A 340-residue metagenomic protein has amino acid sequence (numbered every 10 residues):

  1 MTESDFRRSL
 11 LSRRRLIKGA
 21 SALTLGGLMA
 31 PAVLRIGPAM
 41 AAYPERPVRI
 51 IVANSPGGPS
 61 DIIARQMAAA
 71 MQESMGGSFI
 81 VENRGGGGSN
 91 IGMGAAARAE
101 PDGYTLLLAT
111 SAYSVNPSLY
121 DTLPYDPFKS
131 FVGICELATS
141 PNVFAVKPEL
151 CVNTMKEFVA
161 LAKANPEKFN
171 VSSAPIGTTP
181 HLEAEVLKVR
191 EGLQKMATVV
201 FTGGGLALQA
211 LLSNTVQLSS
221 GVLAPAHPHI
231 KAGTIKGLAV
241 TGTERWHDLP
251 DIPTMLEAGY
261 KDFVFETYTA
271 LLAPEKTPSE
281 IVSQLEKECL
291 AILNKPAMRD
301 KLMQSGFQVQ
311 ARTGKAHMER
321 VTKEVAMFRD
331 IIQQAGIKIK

Functional and structural regions predicted by a protein language model:
M1-A39: N-terminal secretory signal peptides
T2, Y43-P47, K231, E257 (+1 more regions): An extracytoplasmic/periplasmic, membrane-proximal ligand-sensing/linker region
G37-F128, K168, L193-L218, V222 (+2 more regions): N-terminal (or domain-start) structured segment
A68, Q72, G76, A97-P101 (+11 more regions): Sec-exported extracytoplasmic/periplasmic mature domains
R98-Y104, S118-L206, M255, Y268-D300: Hinge/capping helix and adjacent helix->loop/strand transition within the periplasmic-binding protein
Y113-T122, H181, K188-R190, L218-I252: A ligand-binding cleft/hinge motif common to bilobed small-molecule-binding domains
N153, A226-K295, K323-A326: C-terminal lobe and pocket-closing loops of periplasmic/extracytoplasmic Venus-flytrap solute-binding proteins
